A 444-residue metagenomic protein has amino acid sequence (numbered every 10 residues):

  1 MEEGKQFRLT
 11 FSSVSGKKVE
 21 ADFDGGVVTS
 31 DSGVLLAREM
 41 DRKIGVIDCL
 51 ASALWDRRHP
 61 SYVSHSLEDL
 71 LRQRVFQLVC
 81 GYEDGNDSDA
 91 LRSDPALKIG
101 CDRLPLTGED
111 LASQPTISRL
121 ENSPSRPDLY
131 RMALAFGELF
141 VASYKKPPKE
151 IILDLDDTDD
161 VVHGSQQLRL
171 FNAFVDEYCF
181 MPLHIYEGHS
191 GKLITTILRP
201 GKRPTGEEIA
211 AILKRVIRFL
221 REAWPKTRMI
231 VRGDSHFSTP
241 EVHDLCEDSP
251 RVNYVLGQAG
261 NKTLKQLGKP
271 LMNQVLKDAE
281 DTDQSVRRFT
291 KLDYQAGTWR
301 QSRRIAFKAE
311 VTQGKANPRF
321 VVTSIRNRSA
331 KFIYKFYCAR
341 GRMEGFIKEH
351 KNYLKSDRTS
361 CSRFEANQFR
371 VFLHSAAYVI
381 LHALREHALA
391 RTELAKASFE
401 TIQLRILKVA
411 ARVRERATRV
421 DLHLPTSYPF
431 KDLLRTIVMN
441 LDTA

Functional and structural regions predicted by a protein language model:
M1-P204, E208-A223, D248, R385 (+1 more regions): Dynamic "connector" segments at or just before major functional cores
E2-F23, N253-N352, V438-A444: An anionic, glycine-rich sequence signature occurring as long contiguous blocks
S13-V19, L50-L54, P95-I99, Q313-N317 (+3 more regions): Short acidic (Asp/Glu) and glycine-rich catalytic loops that position anionic groups and cofactors
M40, S88, A330-F369, L373 (+1 more regions): Short amphipathic alpha-helical "interface-anchor" segments enriched in bulky aromatics
A90, L104-L106, R228-I230, L389-S398: Short, glycine/acidic-rich hinge or "gate" loops at secondary-structure transitions that mediate conformational
D156, T227-S238: Acidic/histidine-rich, metal-coordinating catalytic segments
H243-V252: Short, surface-exposed basic-aromatic patches at helix termini and helix-loop junctions that form
S356-S427: Basic, amphipathic alpha-helical segments enriched in Lys/Arg and hydrophobic/aromatic residues
